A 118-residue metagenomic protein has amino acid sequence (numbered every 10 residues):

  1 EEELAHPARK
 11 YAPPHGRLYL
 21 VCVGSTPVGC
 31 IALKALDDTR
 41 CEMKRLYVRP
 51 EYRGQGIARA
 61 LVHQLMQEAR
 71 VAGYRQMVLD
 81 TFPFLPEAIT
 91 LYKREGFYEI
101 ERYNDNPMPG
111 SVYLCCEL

Functional and structural regions predicted by a protein language model:
E1-K44, R49-P50, V62-Q64, E68 (+2 more regions): Acetyl-CoA-dependent GNAT
E3-H6, G73-L79: A broad, low-specificity signal for short, low-complexity segments enriched in glycine/proline and polar/charged
T26, R40-C41, R45, R49-H63 (+4 more regions): Conserved glycine-rich acetyl-CoA-binding loop
R75-V78, F82-E95, E99-L118: C-terminal "cap" of GNAT-fold acetyltransferases
